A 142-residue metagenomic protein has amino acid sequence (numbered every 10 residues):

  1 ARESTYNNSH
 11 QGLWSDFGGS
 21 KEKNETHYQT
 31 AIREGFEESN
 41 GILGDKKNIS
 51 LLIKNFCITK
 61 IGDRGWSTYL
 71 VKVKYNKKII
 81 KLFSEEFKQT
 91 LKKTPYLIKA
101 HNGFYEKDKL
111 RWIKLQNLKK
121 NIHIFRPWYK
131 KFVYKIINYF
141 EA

Functional and structural regions predicted by a protein language model:
A1-D16, K47, Y69: N-terminal strand-loop-strand
G19-F132, N138-Y139: Unchanged
A142: Catalytic cores of nucleic-acid ligases and guanylyltransferases
